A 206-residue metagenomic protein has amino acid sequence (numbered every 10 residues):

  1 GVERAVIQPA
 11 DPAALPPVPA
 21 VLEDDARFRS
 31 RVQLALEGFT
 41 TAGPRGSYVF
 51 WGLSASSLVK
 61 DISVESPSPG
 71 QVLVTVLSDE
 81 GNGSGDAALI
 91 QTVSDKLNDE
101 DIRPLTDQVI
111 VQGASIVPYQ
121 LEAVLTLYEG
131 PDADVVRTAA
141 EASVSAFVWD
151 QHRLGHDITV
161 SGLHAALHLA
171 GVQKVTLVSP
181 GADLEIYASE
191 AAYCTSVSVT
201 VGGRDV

Functional and structural regions predicted by a protein language model:
G1-A14, I90, S94, Y193-D205: Beta-strand/loop-dominated core regions that host nucleotide or nucleotide-derived cofactor-binding catalytic loops
G1-S56: Intrinsically disordered, low-complexity linker/loop segments enriched in Gly/Pro and charged/polar residues
P9-P12, P16-P19, P67-P69, P104 (+2 more regions): Proline-rich intrinsically disordered, low-complexity coils
D11-A14, K60-E65, D79-G83, V124-G130 (+2 more regions): Short, charged low-complexity intrinsically disordered segments located at boundaries of structured domains
D24, G43, D132, S189-A191: Secondary-structure junction/capping motif
E37-H156: Carbohydrate-recognition loop of C-type lectin domains
T138-V206: An aromatic-glycine-centered, glycine-rich loop/turn in mixed alpha/beta architecture
